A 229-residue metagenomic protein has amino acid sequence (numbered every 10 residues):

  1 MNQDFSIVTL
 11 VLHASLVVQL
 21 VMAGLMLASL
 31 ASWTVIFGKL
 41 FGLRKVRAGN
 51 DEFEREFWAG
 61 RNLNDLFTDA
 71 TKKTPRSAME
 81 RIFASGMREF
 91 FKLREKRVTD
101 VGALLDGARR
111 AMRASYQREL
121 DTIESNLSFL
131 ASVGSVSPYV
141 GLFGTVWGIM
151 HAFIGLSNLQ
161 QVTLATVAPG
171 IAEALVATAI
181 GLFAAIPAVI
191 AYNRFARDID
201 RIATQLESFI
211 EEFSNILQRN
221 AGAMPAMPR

Functional and structural regions predicted by a protein language model:
M1-R55: Hydrophobic membrane-targeting segments
Q3, V8-T9, S115, L156-L159 (+1 more regions): Short, functionally important structural connectors and interaction interfaces within domains
L12, L16, M22, S125-S135 (+2 more regions): Internal alpha-helical transmembrane segments of multi-pass membrane proteins, especially GPCRs
M26-V46, L142, I149, A184-I199: Alpha-helical transmembrane segments
R47-V140, W147-T163, I190-R229: Predominantly long cytosolic amphipathic alpha-helical stalk/bundle segments
Q160, T166-A174: Hydrophobic alpha-helical transmembrane segments and adjacent short intramembrane/lumenal linkers of inner/organellar
A174-A188: Hydrophobic alpha-helical transmembrane segments of polytopic membrane proteins
